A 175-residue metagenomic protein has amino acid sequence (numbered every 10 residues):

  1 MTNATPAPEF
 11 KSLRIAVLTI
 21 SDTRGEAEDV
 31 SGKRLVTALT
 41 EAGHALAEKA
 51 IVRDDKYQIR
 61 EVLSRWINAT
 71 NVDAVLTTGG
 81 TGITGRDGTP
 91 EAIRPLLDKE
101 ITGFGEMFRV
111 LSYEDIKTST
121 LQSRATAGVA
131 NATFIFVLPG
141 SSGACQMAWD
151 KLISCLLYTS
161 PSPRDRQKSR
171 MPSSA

Functional and structural regions predicted by a protein language model:
N3-D54: Glycine-rich phosphate/diphosphate-binding loop of Rossmann-like nucleotide-binding domains
S12-L13, T70-V72, A130-T133: Short coil/turn connectors at secondary-structure junctions
L18-S21, T77-T78, V137-P139: Short beta-strand segments
T40-A42, A47-L97: N-terminal small/polar loop signature for handling phosphorylated ligands or for N-terminal nucleophile
D87, E91-I153: Glycine-rich phosphate/nucleotide-binding loop
Y158-P163: Conserved small/polar residues in nucleotide/adenosyl-binding loops
M171-A175: Hydrophobic alpha-helical segments, chiefly the membrane-spanning helices and signal/signal-anchor peptides
